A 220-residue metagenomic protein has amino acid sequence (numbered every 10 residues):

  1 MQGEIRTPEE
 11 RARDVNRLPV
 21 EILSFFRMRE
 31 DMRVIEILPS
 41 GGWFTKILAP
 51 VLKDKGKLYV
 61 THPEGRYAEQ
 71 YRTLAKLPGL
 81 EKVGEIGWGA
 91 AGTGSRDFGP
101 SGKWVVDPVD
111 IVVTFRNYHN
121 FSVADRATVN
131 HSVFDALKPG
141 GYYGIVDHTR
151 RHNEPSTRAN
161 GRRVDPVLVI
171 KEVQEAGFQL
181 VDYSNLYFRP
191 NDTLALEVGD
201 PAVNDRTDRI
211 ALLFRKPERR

Functional and structural regions predicted by a protein language model:
M1-E30: Class I SAM-dependent methyltransferase Rossmann-like catalytic core, especially the SAM/SAH-binding loop
R29-S40: Conserved class I S-adenosyl-L-methionine
A49-P50, A127-P139: A short glycine-rich, Lys/Arg-flanked "PGG" loop and its adjoining helix->strand segment in the class I
Y59, G140-H152: Conserved beta-strand signature within the Rossmann-like core of class I S-adenosyl-L-methionine
R96-V112: A short acidic, Gly/Pro-enriched loop at the edge of an enzyme's catalytic core that lines a small-molecule cofactor
F98-G99, N120-V133: A short, conserved alpha-helix within the catalytic core of class I
S156-Y183: Conserved Class I S-adenosyl-L-methionine
A176, N191-R220: Core SAM-dependent methyltransferase catalytic element
